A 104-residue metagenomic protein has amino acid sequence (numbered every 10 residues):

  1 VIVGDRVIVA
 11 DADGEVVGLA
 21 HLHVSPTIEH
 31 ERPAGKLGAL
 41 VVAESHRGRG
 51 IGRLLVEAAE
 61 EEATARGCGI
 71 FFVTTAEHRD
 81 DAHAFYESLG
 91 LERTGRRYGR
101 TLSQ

Functional and structural regions predicted by a protein language model:
V1-V7: Active-site rim helix/loop that mediates acceptor-substrate recognition in acyltransferases
V9, E15-V24, K36, V41: Conserved beta-strand in the GNAT
D11-D13, R100-T101: Active-site beta-strand termini and strand-to-loop segments that position acidic
S25, A43, A76: Residue-level recognition of the GNAT/N-acetyltransferase active site
P26-L37, R47, T94: A conserved beta-turn-beta hairpin within the catalytic core of GNAT-like acetyltransferases that forms part
A39-V42, G48-E61, A84-L89: Conserved acetyl-CoA-binding loop-helix of GNAT-fold acetyltransferases
R53, G69, E77-G95, R100: Conserved active-site alpha-helix within GNAT-family acetyltransferase domains
V56, A63-T75: Conserved GNAT acetyl-CoA-binding A-motif
